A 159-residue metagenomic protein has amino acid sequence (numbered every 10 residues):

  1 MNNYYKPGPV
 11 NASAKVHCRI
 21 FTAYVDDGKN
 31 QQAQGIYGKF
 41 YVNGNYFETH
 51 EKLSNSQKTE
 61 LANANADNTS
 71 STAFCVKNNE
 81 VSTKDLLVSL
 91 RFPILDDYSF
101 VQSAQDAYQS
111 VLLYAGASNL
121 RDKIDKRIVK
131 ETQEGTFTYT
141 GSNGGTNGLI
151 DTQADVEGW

Functional and structural regions predicted by a protein language model:
Y5-W159: Long, contiguous C-terminal flanking segments immediately downstream of a protein's structured core
